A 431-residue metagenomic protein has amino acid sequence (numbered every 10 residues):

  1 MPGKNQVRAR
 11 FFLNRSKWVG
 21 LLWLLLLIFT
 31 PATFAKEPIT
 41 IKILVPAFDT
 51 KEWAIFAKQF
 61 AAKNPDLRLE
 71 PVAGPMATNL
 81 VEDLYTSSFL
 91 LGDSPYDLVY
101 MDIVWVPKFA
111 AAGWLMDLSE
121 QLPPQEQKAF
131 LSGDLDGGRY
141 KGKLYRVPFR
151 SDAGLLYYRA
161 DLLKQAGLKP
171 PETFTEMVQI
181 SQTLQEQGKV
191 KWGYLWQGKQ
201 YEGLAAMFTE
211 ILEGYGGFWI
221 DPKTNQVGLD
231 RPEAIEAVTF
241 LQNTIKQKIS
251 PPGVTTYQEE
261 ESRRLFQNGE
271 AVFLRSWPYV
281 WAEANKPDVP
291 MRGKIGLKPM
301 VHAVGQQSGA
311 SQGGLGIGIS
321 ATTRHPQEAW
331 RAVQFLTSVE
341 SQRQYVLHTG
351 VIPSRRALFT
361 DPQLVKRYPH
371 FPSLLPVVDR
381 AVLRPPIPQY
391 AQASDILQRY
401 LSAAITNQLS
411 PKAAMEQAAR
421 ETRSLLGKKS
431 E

Functional and structural regions predicted by a protein language model:
E37-F48, L67-A73, D97-L98, Y145 (+2 more regions): Short, well-ordered beta-strand elements
F48-R68, L397, M415: Short, polar/charged alpha-helical segment
Q59-G133, G137-R139, D161, Q165-E172 (+3 more regions): Extracytoplasmic "Venus flytrap"/periplasmic binding protein-like
S87, S94-D97, Q125-L162, W192 (+2 more regions): A structural signal for short loop-to-beta-strand junctions that line the ligand-binding cleft of periplasmic/secreted
I103-A153, K169, V178, L204-T209 (+3 more regions): Hinge/lid segment of periplasmic solute-binding proteins
M116-F130, Q197-Y201, G217-E236, K286-P290 (+4 more regions): Short, solvent-exposed loop/beta-turn-alpha elements that line the ligand-binding surface or hinge of extracytoplasmic
G137, I295-K298, L347-R399, A403 (+1 more regions): Long, aromatic- and glycine/proline-rich binding clefts that accommodate carbohydrate-like moieties
I180-T183, K223-T255, M300: Glycine-centered hinge/linker elements that transmit conformational signals in sensory and ligand-binding systems
